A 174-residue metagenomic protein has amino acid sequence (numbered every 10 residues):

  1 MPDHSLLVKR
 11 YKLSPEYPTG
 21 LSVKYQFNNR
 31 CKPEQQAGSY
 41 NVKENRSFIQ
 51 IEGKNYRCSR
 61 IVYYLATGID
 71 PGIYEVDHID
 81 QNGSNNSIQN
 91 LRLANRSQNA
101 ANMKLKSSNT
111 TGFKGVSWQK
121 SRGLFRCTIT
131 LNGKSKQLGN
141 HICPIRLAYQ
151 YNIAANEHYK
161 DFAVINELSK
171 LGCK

Functional and structural regions predicted by a protein language model:
M1-S47, I51, N55: Short helix-coil boundary/hinge micro-motifs
K24, C58-S59, L138: Short capping micro-motif at the N-terminus of alpha-helices
N41-S47, L65-P71, P144-N152: Short, surface-exposed linear segments at secondary-structure transitions and domain or protein termini
I49, S59, V116, C127 (+1 more regions): An aromatic-rich alpha-helical recognition segment common to small helix-rich domains
E52-N132: Short, cationic Gly/His-enriched loop motifs
A94-A101, S107-S108, I145, H158-K174: Extended, polar beta-sheet/loop recognition surfaces of beta-rich domains that mediate binding to diverse ligands
K134-I145: A short, exposed loop/beta-hairpin motif centered on an aromatic-Gly-Thr core
